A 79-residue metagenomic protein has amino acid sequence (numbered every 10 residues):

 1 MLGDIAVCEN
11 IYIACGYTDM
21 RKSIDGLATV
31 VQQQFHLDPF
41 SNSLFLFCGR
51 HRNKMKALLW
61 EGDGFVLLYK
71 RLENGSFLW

Functional and structural regions predicted by a protein language model:
M1-W79: Polybasic/polar functional segments that serve as interface/processing modules
